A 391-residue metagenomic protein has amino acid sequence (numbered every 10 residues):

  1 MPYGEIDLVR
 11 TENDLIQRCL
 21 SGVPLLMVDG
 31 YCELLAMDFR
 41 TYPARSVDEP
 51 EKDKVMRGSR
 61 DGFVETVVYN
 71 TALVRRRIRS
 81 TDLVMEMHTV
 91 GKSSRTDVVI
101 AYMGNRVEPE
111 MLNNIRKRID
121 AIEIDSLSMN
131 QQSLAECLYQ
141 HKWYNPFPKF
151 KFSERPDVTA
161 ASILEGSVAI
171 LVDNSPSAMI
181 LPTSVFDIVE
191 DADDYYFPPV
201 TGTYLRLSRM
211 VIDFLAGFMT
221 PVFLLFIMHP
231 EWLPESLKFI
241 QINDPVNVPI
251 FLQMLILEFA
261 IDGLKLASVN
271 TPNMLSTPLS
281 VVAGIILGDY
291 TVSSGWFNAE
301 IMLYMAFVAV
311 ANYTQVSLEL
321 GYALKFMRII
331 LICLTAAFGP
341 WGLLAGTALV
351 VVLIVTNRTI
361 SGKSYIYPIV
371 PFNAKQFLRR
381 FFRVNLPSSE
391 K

Functional and structural regions predicted by a protein language model:
M1-I250, I360-S388: Cytosolic regulatory modules rich in charged/polar residues
L20, M56, I286, S293 (+1 more regions): Short glycine/serine/threonine-biased micro-segments
C32, G91, Q132, E136 (+10 more regions): Flexible domain-boundary/linker segments
R79, D120, K265, V292 (+1 more regions): Short polybasic/polar patches that bind polyanions
T183-L331: Transmembrane alpha-helical segments that form the functional core of multipass membrane systems
A299-I301, M305-K391: Hydrophobic alpha-helical transmembrane segments of membrane transport and translocation systems, primarily multi-pass
